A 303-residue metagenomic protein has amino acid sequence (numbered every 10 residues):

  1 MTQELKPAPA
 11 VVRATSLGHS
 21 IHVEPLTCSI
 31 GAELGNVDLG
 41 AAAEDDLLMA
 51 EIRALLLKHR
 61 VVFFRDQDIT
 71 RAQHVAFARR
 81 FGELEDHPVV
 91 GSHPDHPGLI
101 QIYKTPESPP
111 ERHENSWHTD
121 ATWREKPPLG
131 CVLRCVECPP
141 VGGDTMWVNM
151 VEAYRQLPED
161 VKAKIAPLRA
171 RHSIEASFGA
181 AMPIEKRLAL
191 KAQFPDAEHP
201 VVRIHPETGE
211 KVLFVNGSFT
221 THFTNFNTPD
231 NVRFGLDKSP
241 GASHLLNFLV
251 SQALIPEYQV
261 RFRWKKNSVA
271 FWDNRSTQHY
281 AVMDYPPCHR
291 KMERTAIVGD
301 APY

Functional and structural regions predicted by a protein language model:
T2-V269, N274-Y303: Non-heme Fe(II) oxygenase catalytic core, chiefly the N-lobe of the double-stranded beta-helix
